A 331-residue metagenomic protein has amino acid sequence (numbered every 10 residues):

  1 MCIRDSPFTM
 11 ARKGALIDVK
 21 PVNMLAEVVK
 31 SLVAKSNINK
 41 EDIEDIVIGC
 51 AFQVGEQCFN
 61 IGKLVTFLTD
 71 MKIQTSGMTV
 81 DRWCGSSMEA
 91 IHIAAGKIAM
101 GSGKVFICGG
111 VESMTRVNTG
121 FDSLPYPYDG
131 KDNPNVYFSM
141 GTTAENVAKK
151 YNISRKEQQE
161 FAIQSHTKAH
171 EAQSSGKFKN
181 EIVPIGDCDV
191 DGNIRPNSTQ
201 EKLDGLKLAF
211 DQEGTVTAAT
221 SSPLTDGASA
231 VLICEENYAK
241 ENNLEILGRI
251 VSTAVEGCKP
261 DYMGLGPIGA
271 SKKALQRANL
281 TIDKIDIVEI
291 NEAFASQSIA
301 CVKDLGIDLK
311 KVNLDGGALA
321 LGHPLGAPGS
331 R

Functional and structural regions predicted by a protein language model:
M1-I3: Short, small-residue-biased leader/transition segments that mark boundaries at the very start of proteins
D5-P7, D18-E27, K35, E157-E241 (+2 more regions): N-terminal extracellular/periplasmic Venus flytrap/periplasmic-binding protein-like
L16-G85, E89-F106, V111-P127, I182-G192 (+2 more regions): Conserved beta-ketoacyl condensing-enzyme motif
P21-N37, I61-V65, A90, M140-V147 (+4 more regions): Short, well-ordered amphipathic alpha-helical segments that serve as non-catalytic structural scaffolds within diverse
S31-E44, V147, Y151-N152, A239-N243 (+2 more regions): Phosphate/pyrophosphate-binding loops at sites that engage ATP/ADP/AMP, CoA/4′-phosphopantetheine, polyphosphate
C50-G103, N135-M140, N197-P223, D304-R331: Conserved catalytic cysteine-centered active-site region of acyl-thioester-dependent Claisen-condensing enzymes
V80-V111, A148-K177, A230-N237, P324-R331: Active-site-proximal alpha-helical scaffold in enzymes
E236-K284, V302: Glycine- and Gly-Pro-enriched alpha-helical subdomains that act as flexible, kink-prone "lid/hinge" or packing modules
